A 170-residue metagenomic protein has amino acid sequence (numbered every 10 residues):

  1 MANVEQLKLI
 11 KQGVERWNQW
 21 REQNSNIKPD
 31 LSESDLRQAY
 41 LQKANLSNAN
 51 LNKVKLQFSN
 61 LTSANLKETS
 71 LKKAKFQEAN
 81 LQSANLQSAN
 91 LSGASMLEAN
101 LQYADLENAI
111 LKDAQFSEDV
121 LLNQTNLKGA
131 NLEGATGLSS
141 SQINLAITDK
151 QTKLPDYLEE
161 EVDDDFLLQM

Functional and structural regions predicted by a protein language model:
M1-Q12: Eukaryotic acidic, serine/proline-rich intrinsically disordered low-complexity regions that function as flexible
L7-K8, R16, W20-M170: Tandem repeat scaffolds
